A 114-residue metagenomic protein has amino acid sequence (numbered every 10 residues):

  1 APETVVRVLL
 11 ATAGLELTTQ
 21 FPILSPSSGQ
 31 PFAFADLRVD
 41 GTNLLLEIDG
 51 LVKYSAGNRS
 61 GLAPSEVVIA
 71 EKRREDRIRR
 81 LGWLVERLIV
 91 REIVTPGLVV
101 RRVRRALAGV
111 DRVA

Functional and structural regions predicted by a protein language model:
A1-A114: Surface segments flanking catalytic/ligand-binding clefts of nucleic-acid enzymes
